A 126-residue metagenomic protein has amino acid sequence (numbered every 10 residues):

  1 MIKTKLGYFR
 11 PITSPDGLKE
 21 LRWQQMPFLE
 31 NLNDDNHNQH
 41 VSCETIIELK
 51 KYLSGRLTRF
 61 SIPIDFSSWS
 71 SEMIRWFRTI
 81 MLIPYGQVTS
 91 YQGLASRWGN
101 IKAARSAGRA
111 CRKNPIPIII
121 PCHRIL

Functional and structural regions predicted by a protein language model:
M1-K102: Basic nucleic-acid-binding alpha-helical/helix-turn surface characteristic of O6-alkylguanine DNA
K102-L126: Short glycine/serine-rich loop segments
